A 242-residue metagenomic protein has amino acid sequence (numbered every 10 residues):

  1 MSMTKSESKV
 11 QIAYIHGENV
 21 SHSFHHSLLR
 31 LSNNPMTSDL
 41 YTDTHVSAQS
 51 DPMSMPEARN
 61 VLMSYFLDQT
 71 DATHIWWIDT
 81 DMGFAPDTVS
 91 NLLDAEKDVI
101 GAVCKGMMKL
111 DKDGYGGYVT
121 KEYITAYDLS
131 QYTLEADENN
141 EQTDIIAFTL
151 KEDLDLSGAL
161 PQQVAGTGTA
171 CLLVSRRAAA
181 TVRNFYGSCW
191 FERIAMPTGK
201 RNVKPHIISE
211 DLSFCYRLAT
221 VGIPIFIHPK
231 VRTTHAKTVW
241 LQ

Functional and structural regions predicted by a protein language model:
M1-P52, E57: N-proximal low-complexity "stem/linker" segments adjacent to membrane-targeting elements
S2-S8, R176-R177, T181-Q242: C-terminal catalytic/acceptor-binding lobe
S27-R30, V61, N91, S213: Alpha-helical elements of Rossmann-like donor-binding domains used by nucleotide-donor carbohydrate transfer enzymes
P56, K109, H235-A236: Generic structural signal for helix capping and beta-alpha/helix-loop junctions
N60-H74: Active-site nucleotide-sugar/metal-binding loop of Leloir-type enzymes
M63, A85-A195: Conserved catalytic core of nucleotide-sugar-dependent glycosyltransferases
D71-A72, K97, I223: Short, high-confidence coil segments that cap the C-terminus of an alpha-helix and link into the following beta-strand
A72-G83: Short beta-strand-to-loop acidic/aromatic patch adjacent to the donor-nucleotide binding site
